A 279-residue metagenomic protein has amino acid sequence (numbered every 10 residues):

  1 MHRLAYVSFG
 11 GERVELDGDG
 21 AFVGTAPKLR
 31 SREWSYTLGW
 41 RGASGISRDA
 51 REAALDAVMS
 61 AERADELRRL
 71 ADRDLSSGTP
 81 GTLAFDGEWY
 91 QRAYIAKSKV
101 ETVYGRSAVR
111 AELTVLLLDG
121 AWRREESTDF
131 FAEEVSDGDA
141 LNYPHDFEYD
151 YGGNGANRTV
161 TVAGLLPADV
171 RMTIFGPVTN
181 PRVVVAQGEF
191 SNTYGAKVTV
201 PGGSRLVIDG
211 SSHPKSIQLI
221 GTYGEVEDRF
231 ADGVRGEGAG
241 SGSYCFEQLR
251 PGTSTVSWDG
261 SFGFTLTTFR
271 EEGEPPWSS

Functional and structural regions predicted by a protein language model:
M1-E33: Polar/acidic, low-complexity leader/linker segments enriched in S/T/G and N/D
H2-F9, P80-L83, P181-A186, S216-L219: Short polybasic amphipathic segments
P27-E62, R106-A121, S254: Oligomerization/assembly interface segments of phage tail-like spikes and tubes
R30, S47-D49, L75-S77, G105-V109 (+3 more regions): Solvent-exposed loop and beta-edge segments used for protein-protein assembly and interaction
R51-K99, T255: Short, acidic/charged, Gly/Pro-enriched secondary-structure junctions
A64-L75, E125-A140: Charged, amphipathic alpha-helical segments and their flanking helix caps
S76-R124, R270-E272: Short beta-strand and beta-hairpin "edge-sheet" elements
F130-S279: Intrinsically disordered, low-complexity segments enriched in serine, threonine, and glycine
